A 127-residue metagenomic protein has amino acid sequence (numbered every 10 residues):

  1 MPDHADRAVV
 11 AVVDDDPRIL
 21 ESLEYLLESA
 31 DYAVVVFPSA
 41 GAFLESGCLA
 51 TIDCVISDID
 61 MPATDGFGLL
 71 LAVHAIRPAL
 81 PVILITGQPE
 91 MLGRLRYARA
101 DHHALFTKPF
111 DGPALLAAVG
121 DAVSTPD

Functional and structural regions predicted by a protein language model:
M1-A11, P17-R18, E24, A75 (+2 more regions): Non-catalytic signal-transmission and effector/linker regions of two-component phosphorelay proteins
P17-V35: Two-component/phosphorelay signaling modules centered on CheY-like receiver
V36-C54: Acidic, metal-coordinating helix/loop segments flanking the phosphotransfer/catalytic sites of two-component signaling
P38-S39, D65-G68: Acidic catalytic/metal-coordinating carboxylates
S57-D58: Active-site T/S-Asp motif of two-component receiver
M61: Receiver (REC) domain active-site loop signature in two-component systems and cognate sites in sensor histidine kinases
G68, P89-T107, P113, A117: Alpha4 helix (beta4-alpha4-beta5 surface) of REC/receiver domains from two-component response regulators
I85-T86: Hydrophobic/aromatic residues positioned on beta-strands within the core alpha/beta folds
